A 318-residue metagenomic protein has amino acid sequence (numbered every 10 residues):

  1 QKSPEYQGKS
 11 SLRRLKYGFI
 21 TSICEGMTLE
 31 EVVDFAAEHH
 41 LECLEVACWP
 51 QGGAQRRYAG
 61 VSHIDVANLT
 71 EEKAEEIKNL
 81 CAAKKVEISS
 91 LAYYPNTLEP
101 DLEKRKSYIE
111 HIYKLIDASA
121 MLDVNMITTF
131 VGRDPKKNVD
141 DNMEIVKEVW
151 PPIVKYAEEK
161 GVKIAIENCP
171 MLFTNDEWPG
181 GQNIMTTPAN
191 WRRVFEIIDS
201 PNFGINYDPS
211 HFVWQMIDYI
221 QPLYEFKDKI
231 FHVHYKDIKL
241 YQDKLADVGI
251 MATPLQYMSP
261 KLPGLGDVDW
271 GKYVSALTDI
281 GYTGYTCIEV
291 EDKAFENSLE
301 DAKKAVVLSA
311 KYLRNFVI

Functional and structural regions predicted by a protein language model:
Q1-E42, P50, A82, D123 (+2 more regions): Histidine-acidic metal/acid-base catalytic patches
T21, A47-C48, A92, N168: Residue-level recognition of beta-strand->loop/alpha-helix junctions
T21-S22, V66-A67, R105, M143 (+3 more regions): A generic secondary-structure micro-motif detector that highlights 1-2 residue hydrophobic/ambivalent hotspots embedded
E31, E75-E87, T97-G204, W214 (+2 more regions): Active-site acidic/histidine proton-transfer and metal-coordination neighborhood in alpha/beta enzyme cores
E45, S90-A92, T128, A165 (+2 more regions): Conserved beta-strand positions in the central sheet of alpha/beta enzyme cores
A47-E76, K137: Glycine-rich, proline-tolerant flexible connector loops at the mouths of alpha/beta enzymes
W49-Q55, T97, D134-K136, M171-F173 (+2 more regions): Conserved radical SAM core fold
Y93, F130-G132, E167-C169, P209 (+1 more regions): Short, well-ordered beta-to-alpha junction loops that form the rim of enzyme active sites and present histidine/acidic
